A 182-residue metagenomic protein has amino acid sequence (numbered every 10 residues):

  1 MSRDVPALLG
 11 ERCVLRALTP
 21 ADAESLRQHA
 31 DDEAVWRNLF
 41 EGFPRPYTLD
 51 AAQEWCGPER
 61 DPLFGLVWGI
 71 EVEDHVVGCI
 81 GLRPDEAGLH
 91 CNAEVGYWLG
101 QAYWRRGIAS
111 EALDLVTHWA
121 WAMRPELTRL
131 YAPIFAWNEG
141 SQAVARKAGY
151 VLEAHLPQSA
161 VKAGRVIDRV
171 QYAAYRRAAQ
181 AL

Functional and structural regions predicted by a protein language model:
M1-A34, V67-L182: Acyl-donor (CoA/ACP) binding surface of acyl/acetyltransferases
P20-R27, L49, Q53, G57: An amphipathic alpha-helix signature
A34-C56: Conserved GNAT-fold acetyl-CoA-binding loop/helix
F40-F43, F64, F135: Phenylalanine-focused residue identity feature
G57-G69: A short helix-loop-beta-strand connector motif used in the catalytic cores of GNAT acetyltransferases and, in some
